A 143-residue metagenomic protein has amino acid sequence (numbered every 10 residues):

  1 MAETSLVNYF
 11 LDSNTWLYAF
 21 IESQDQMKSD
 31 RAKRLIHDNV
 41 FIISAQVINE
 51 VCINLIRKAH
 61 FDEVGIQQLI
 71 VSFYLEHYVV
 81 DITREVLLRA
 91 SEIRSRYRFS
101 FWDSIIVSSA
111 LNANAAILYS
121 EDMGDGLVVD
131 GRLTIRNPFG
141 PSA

Functional and structural regions predicted by a protein language model:
M1-I43, K58-Q68, S142: Short, well-structured N-terminal submotif of metal-dependent ribonuclease cores
M1-T4, S108-A143: Acidic, PIN/NYN-like endoribonuclease modules and their adjacent C-terminal/linker elements
S13, D103-S104: Conserved glycosyltransferase catalytic-site signature
Q46, V71-S95: Acidic catalytic patch
E50-Y78: Active-site-proximal, substrate-binding regions of enzyme catalytic domains and RNA-binding/basic surfaces
R98-F99: Beta-rich strand-turn-strand
